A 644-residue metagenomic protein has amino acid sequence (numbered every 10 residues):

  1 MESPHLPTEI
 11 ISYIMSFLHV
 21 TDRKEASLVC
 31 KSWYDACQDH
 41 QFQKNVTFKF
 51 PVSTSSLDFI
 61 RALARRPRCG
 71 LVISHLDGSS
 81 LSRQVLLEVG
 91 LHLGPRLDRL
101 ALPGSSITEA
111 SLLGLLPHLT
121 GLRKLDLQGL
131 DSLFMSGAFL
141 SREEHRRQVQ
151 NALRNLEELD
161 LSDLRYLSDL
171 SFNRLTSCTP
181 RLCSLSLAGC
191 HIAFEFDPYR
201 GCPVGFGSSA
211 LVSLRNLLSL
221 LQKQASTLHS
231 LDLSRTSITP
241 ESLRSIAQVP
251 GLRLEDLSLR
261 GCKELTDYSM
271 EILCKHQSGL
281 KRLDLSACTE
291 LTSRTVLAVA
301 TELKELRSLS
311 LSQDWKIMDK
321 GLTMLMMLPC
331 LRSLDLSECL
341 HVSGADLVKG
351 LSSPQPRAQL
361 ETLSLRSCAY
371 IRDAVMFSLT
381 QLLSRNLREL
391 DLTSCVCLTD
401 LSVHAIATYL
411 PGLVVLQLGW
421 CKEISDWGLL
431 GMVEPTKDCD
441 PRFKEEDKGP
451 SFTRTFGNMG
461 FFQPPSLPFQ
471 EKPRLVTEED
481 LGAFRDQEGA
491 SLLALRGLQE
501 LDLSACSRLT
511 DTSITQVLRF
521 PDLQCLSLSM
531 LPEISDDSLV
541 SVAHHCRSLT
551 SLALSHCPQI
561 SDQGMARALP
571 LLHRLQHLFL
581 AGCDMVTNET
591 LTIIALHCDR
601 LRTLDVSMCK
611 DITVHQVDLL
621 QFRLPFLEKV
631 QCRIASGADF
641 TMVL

Functional and structural regions predicted by a protein language model:
M1-V249, L254-G261, T266, M270-C274 (+19 more regions): N-terminal adaptor-interaction module of cullin-RING ubiquitin ligase components
G94, L119, L153, C178-T179 (+24 more regions): Leucine-rich repeat
L161, L243, L257-L259, L265 (+32 more regions): Fold-core signature of tandem repeat domains
L185, D197-R200, L336, L347 (+4 more regions): Flexible, disordered linker segments and immediate boundary regions flanking tandem C2H2 zinc-finger modules
I192-A210, G431-R496: Acidic, serine/threonine- and proline-enriched intrinsically disordered linkers and terminal tails in large eukaryotic
C439-R442, E488-R496, I514-L518, Q524-S527 (+1 more regions): Leucine-rich repeat
L549, L575-A581, M585-L644: C-terminal interaction modules of eukaryotic adaptor/scaffold proteins
